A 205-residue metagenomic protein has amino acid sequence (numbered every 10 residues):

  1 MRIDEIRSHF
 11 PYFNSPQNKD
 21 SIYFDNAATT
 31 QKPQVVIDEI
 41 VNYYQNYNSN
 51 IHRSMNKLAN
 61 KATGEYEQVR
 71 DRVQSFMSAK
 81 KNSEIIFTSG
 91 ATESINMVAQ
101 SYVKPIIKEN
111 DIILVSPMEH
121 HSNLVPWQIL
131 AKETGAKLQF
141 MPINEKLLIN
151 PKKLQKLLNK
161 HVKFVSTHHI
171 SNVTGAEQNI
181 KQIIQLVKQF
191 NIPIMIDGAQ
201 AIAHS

Functional and structural regions predicted by a protein language model:
M1-S205: Pyridoxal 5′-phosphate
